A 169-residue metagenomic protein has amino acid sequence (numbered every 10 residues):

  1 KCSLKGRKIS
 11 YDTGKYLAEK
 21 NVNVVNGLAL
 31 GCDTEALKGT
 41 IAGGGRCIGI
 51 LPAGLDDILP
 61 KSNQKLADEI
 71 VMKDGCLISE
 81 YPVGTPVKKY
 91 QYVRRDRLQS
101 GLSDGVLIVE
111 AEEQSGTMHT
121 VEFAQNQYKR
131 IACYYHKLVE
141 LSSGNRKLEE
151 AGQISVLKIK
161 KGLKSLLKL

Functional and structural regions predicted by a protein language model:
K1-L169: Glycine-biased, small-residue-rich flexible motifs in mid-sequence functional cores and linkers
